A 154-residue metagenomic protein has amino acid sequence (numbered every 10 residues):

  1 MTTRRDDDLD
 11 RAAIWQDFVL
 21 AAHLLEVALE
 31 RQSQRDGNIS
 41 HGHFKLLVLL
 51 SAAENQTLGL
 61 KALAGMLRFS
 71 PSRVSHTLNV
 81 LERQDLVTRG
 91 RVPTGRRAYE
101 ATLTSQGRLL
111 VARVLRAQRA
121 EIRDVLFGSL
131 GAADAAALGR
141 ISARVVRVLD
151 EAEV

Functional and structural regions predicted by a protein language model:
M1-G37, L86, A136: N-terminal leader segment of winged-helix/HTH proteins
M1-L9, A132-V154: C-terminal regulatory/oligomerization modules of transcriptional regulators
I14, G42-F44, G59, Q106 (+1 more regions): N-terminal positioning helix adjacent to the helix-turn-helix/winged-helix DNA-binding module
L25, L29-Q32, L67, L110 (+2 more regions): Alpha-helical linker/hinge and terminal dimerization helices associated with HTH transcriptional regulators
V27-S70, V154: N-terminal helix-turn-helix DNA-binding core of bacterial DNA-binding proteins
L60, L78-N79: Short, hydrophobic-biased segments on the C-terminal half of alpha helices that form "recognition helices"
R73: Residues in the helix-turn-helix
N79-A137: Charged, amphipathic alpha-helical coiled-coil/dimerization segments
